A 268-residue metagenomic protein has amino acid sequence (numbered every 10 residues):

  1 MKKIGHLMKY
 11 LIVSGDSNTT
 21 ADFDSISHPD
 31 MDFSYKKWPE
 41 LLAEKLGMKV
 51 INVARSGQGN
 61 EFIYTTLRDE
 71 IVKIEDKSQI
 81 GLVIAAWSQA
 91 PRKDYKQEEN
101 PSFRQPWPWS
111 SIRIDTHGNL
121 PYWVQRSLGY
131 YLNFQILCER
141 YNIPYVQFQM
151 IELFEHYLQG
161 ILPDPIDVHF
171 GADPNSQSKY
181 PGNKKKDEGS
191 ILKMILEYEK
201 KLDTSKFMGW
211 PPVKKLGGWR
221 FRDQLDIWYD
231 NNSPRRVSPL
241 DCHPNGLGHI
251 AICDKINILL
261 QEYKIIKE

Functional and structural regions predicted by a protein language model:
I4-G5, R68-E268: Alpha-helical cap/lid subdomain in secreted, periplasmic, or secretory-pathway luminal O-acyl-processing enzymes
G5-T66, K73, A251: Serine-esterase "nucleophile elbow" of acetyl-processing enzymes
